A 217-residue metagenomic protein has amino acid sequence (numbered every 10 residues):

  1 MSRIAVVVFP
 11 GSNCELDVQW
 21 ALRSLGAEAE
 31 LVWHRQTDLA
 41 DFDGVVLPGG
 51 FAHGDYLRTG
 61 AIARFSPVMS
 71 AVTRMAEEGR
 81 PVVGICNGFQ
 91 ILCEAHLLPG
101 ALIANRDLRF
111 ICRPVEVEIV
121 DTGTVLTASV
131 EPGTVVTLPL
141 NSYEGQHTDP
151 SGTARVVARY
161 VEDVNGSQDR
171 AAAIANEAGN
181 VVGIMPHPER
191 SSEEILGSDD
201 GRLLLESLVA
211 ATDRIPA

Functional and structural regions predicted by a protein language model:
M1-G84, C93-P99, I103-I111, E118 (+3 more regions): N-terminal beta1-alpha1 cap of cysteine-dependent amidohydrolase-like domains
M1-S2, G133-V135, N176-V181: Beta-strand-turn-beta hairpins that frame and shape the catalytic cleft of phosphate-ester-processing enzymes
P81-V82, T137, V182: Residue-level marker of motif borders
F89-Q90, G145, R190: Short hydrophobic/aromatic residue motifs in ordered secondary structure
A95-A172: Pocket-forming structural segment of enzyme catalytic cores
A171-A173, N180-G183, L196: Domain-length cofactor-binding catalytic modules of enzymes
I184-P188: Glycine-rich phosphate-binding loops of nucleotide-dependent enzymes
